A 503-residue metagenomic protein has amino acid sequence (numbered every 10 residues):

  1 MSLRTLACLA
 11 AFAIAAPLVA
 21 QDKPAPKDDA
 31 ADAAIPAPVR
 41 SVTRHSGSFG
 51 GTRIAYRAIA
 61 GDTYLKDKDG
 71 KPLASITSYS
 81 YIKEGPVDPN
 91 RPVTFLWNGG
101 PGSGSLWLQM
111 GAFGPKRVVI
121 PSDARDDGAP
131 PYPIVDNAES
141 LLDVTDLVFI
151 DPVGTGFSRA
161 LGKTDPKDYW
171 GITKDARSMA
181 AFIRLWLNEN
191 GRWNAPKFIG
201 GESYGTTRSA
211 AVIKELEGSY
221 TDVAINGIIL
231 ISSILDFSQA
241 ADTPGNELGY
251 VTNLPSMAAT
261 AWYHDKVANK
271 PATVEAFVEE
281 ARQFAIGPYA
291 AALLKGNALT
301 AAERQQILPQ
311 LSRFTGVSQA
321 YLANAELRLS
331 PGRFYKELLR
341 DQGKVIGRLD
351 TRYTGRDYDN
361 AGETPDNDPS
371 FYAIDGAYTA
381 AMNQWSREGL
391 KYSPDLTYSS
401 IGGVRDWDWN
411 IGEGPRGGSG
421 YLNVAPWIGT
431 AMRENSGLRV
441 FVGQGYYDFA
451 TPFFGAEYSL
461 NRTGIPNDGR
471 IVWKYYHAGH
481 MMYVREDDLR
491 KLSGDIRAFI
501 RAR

Functional and structural regions predicted by a protein language model:
D22-D29, G70-D168, N461: N-terminal cap/lid subdomain of alpha/beta-hydrolase-fold enzymes
K116-I120, I213, E217-R313: A catalytic-pocket lid/entrance helix-loop region that shapes and gates access to the active site across common
L142, P152, Y169-N188: Alpha/beta-hydrolase active-site loop
R192-Y204: Alpha/beta-hydrolase fold nucleophile elbow
K295-A450: Alpha/beta-hydrolase fold catalytic core
L438, P452-R462: Short alpha-helix in the alpha/beta-hydrolase fold that links the catalytic acid
G464-M481: Catalytic histidine neighborhood in serine/cysteine hydrolases with alpha/beta-hydrolase-type architecture
G479-L489: Catalytic histidine-centered segment of alpha/beta-hydrolase-like enzymes
